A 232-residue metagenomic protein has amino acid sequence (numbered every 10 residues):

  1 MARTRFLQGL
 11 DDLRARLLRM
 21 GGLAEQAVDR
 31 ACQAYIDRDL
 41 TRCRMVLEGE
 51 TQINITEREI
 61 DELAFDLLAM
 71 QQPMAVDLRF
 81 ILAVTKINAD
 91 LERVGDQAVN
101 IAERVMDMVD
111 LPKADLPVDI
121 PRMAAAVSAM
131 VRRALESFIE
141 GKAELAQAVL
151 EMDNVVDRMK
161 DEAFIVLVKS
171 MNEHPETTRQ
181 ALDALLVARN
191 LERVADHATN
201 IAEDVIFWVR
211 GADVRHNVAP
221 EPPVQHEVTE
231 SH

Functional and structural regions predicted by a protein language model:
M1-H232: Cytosolic, long alpha-helical scaffolding segments
